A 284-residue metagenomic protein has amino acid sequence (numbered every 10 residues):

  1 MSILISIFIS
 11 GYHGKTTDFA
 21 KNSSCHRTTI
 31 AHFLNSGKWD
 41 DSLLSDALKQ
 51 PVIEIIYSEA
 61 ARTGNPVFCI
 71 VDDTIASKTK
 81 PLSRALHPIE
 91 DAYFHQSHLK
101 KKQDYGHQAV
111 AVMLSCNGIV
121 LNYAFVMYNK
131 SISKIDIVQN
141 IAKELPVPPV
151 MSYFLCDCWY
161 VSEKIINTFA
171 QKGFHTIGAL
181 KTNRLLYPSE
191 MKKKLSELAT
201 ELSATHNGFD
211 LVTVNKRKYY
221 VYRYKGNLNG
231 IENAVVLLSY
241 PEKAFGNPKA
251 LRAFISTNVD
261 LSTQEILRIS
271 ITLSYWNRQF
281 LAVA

Functional and structural regions predicted by a protein language model:
M1-L44, L48-K49: Gly/serine-rich nucleotide phosphate-binding loop at the start of the catalytic core of nucleotide/ADP-ribose-handling
S6, S36-N117, K218, K225: Active-site-proximal, Lys/Arg-enriched surface segment that forms a nucleic-acid-binding/basic interface patch
K15, V52, V67-C69, Q108 (+2 more regions): Generic hydrophobic, aliphatic-rich segments that mediate packing or membrane embedding
T16, I30-F33, C69-I70, A109 (+1 more regions): Long, contiguous hydrophobic alpha-helical segments, chiefly transmembrane helices and signal peptides
T16, S42, A60, R278-Q279: Residue-level signal for secondary-structure boundary elements
S23, G64, L82, N117-A284: Single, function-defining residue in the core of a domain
T29, T74, T257: Ser/Thr-centric signal marking residues that sit in or immediately flank functional binding/regulatory motifs
